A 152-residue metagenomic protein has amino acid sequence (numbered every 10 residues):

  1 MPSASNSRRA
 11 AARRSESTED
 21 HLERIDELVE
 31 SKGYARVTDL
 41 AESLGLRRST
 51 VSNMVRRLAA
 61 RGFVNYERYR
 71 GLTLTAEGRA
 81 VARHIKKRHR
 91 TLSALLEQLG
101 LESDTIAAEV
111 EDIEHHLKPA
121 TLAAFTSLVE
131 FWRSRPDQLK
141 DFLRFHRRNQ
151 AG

Functional and structural regions predicted by a protein language model:
M1-S17, H146-A151: N-terminal leader segment of winged-helix/HTH proteins
R8-L46: N-terminal helix-turn-helix DNA-binding core of bacterial DNA-binding proteins
E23, N53, A108: DNA-binding alpha-helical recognition surfaces that contact promoter or target DNA
V37-R68, L72, A76: Canonical helix-turn-helix DNA-binding module
S43, V81, Q98: Residues within the alpha-helical elements of helix-turn-helix
R47, G100-D104: Helix N-cap / loop-to-helix initiation motif
R70-H89: Basic, amphipathic "hinge/linker" alpha-helix immediately C-terminal to the N-terminal HTH DNA-binding motif
E111-G152: C-terminal regulatory/oligomerization modules of transcriptional regulators
